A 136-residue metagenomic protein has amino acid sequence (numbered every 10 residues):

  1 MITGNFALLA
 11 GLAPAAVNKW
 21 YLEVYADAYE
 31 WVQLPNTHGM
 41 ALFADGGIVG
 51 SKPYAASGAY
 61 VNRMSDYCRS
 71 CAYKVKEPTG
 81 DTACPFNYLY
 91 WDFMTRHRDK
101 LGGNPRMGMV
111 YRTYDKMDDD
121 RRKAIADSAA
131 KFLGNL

Functional and structural regions predicted by a protein language model:
M1-L136: C-terminal catalytic domain of photolyase/cryptochrome flavoproteins, centering on the FAD-binding pocket
